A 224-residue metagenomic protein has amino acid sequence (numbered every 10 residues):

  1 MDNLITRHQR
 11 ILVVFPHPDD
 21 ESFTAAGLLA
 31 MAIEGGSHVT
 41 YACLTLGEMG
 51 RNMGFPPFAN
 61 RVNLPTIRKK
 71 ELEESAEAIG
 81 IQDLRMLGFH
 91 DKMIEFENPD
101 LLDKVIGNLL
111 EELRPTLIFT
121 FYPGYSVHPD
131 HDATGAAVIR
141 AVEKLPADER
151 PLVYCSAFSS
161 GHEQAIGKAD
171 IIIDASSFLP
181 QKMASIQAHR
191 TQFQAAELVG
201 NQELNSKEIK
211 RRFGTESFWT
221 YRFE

Functional and structural regions predicted by a protein language model:
M1-L113, K144-A147: Active-site rim/loop-helix segments in enzyme catalytic domains that contact anionic ligands
M1-L12, D83, K92, F96-E224: Metal-dependent de-N-acetylase/amidase catalytic core
